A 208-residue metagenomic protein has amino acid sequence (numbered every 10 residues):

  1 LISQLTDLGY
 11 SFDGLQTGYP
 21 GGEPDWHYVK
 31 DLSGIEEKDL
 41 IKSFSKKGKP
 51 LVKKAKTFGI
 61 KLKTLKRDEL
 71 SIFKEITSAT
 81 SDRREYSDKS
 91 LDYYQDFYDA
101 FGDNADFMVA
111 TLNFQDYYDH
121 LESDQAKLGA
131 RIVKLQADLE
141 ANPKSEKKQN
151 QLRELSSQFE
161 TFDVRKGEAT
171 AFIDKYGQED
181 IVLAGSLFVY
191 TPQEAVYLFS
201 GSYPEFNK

Functional and structural regions predicted by a protein language model:
S3, D7-N207: A conserved beta-strand-loop-helix scaffold within acyl/acetyltransferase catalytic domains
